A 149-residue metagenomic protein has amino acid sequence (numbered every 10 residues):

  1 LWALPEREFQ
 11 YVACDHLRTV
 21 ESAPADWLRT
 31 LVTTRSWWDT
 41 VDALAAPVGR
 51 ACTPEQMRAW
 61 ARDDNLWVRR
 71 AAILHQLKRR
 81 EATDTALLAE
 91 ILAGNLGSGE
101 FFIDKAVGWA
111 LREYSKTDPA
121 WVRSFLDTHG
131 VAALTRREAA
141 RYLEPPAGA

Functional and structural regions predicted by a protein language model:
L1-A149: Alpha-helical scaffold domains
